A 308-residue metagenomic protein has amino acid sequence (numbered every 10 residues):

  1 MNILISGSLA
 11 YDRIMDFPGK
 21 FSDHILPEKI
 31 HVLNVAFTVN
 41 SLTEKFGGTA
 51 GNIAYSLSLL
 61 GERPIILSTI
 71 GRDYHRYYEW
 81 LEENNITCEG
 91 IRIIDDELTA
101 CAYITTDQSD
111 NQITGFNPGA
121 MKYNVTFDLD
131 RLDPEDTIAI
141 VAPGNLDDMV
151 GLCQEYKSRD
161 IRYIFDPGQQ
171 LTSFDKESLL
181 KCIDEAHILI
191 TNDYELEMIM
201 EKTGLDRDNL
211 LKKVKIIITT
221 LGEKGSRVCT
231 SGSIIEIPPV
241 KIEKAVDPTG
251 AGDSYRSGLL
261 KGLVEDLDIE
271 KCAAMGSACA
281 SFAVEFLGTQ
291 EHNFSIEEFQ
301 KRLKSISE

Functional and structural regions predicted by a protein language model:
M1-I65, R76: Glycine-rich phosphate/adenosyl-contacting loop at the front of the ribokinase-like
I3, E62-I65, C88, Y163 (+1 more regions): Hydrophobic anchor at the start of a short beta-strand that flanks the dinucleotide cofactor-binding loop
I3, G204-E308: Conserved phosphate-binding/catalytic region of the ribokinase-like
L9, G144, S254: Active-site metal-binding loops of divalent metal-dependent hydrolases
R63-E89: A glycine-rich beta-to-alpha transition motif near the start of alpha/beta enzyme domains, typified by
L67-R72, E89-T99, K215-L221, P238: Beta-strand->loop->alpha-helix junctions that form or flank phosphate-binding loops in nucleotide-handling enzymes
E89-I94, A102-P143, D147: Conserved phosphate-binding/catalytic loop of the ribokinase/pfkB sugar-kinase fold
G151, K157-I164, G168-P238: Conserved phosphate/ATP/ADP-binding segment of small-molecule kinases
